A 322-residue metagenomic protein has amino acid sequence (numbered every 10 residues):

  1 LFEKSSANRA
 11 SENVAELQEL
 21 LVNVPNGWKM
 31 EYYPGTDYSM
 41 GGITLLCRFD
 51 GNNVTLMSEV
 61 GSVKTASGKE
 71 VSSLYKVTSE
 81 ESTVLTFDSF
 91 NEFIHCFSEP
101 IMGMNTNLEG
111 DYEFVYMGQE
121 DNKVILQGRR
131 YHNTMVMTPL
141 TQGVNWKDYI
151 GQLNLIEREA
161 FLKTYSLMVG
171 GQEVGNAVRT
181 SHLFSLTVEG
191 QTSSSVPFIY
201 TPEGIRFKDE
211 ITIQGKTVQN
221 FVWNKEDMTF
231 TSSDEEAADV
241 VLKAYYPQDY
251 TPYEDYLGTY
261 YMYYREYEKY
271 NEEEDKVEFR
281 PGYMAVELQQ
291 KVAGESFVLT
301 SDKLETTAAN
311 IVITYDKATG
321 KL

Functional and structural regions predicted by a protein language model:
L1-D88, E92, Q119, Y131-V136 (+1 more regions): Acidic/polar, low-complexity intrinsically disordered N-terminal segments immediately downstream of a Sec signal
F2-A15, E19, N224-L322: Hydrophilic extracytoplasmic domains
L17-L21, L45-C47, E113-M117, V174-N176 (+2 more regions): Short linear motifs in intrinsically disordered
G35-T83, G170-D209, E268-L322: N-terminal glycine/threonine-rich, aromatic-flanked beta-hairpin/loop signature
D88-E159, E203-K269, K321-L322: Beta-sheet ligand-binding and adhesion/scaffold domains
S166-M168: Aromatic- and glycine-enriched pocket-lining scaffold segments that form the walls of small-molecule binding clefts
